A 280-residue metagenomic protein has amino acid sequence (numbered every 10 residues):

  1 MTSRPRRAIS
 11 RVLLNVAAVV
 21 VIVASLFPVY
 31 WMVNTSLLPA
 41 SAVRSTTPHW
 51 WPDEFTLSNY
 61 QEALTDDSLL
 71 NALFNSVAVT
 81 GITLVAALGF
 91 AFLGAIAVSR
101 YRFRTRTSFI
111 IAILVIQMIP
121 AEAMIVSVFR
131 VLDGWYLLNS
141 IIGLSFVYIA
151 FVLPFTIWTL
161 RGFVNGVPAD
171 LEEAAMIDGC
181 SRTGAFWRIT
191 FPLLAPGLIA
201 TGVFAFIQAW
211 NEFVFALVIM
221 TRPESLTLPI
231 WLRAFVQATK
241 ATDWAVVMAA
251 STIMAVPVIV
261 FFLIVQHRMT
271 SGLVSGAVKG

Functional and structural regions predicted by a protein language model:
M1-R4: Terminal targeting segments of Actinobacterial cell-envelope proteins
R6, S10-G280: A structural signal for multi-pass alpha-helical bundles of membrane permease subunits that mediate small-molecule
